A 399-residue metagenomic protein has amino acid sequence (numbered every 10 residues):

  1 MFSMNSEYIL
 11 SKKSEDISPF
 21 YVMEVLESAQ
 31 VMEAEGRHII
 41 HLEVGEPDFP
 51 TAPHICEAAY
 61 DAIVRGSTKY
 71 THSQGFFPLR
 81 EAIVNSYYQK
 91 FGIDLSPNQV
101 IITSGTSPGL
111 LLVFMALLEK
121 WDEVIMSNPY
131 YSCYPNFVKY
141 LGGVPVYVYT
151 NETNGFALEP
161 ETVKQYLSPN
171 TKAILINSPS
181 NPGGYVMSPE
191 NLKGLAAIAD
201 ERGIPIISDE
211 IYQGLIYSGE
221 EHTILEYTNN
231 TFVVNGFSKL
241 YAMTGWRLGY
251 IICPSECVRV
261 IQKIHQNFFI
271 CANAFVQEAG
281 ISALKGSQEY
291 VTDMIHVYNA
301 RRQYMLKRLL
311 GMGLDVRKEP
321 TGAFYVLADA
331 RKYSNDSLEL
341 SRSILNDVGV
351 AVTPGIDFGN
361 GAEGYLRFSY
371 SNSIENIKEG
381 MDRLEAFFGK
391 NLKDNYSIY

Functional and structural regions predicted by a protein language model:
M1-L10, E15-F20, V25-S28, M32-H38 (+2 more regions): PLP-dependent class I/II
I40-D48, D61-R80: A glycine-/small-polar-enriched, mobile loop at the entrance of the PLP active site in fold-type I
Y70-T103: Conserved N-terminal alpha-helix of the aminotransferase class I/II PLP-enzyme fold
